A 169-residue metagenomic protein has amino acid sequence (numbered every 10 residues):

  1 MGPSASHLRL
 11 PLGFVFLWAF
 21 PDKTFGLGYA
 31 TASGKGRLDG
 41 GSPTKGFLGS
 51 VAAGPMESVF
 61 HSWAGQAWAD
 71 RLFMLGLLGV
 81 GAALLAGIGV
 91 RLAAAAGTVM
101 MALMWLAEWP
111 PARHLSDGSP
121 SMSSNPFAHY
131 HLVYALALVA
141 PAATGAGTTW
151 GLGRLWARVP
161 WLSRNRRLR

Functional and structural regions predicted by a protein language model:
M1-V51, P55-G79, A86-R169: Extended, low-polarity transmembrane helix blocks
